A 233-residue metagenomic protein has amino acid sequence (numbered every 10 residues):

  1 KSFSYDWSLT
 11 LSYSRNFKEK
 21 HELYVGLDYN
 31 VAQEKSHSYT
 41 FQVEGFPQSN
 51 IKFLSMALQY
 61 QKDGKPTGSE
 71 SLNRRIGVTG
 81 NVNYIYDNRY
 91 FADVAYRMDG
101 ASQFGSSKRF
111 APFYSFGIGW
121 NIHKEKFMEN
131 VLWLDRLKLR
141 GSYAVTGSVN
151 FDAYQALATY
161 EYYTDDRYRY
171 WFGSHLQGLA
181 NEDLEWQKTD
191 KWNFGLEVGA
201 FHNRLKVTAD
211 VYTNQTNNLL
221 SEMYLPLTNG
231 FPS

Functional and structural regions predicted by a protein language model:
K1-S233: Extracellular/periplasmic, surface-exposed regions of secreted and cell-surface proteins
